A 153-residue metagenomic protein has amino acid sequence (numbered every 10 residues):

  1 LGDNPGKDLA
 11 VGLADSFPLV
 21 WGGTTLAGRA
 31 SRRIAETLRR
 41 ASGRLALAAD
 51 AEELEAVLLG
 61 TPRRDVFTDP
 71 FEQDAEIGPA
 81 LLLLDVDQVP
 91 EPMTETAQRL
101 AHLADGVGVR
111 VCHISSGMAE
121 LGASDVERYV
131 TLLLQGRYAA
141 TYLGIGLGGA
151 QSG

Functional and structural regions predicted by a protein language model:
L1-G153: A SIS-like phosphosugar-recognition module
